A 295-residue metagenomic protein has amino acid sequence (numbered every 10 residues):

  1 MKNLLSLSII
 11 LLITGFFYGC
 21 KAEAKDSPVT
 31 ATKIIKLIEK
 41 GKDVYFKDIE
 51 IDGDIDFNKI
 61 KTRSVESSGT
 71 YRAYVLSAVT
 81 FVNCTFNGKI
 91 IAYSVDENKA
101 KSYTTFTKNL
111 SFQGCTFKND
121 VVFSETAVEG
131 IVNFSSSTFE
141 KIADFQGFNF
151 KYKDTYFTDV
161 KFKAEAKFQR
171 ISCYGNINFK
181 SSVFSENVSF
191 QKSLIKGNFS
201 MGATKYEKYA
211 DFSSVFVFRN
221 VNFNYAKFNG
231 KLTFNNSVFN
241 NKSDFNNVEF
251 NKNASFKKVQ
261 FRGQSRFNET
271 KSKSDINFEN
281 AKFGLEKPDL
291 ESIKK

Functional and structural regions predicted by a protein language model:
M1-V29: Bacterial Sec-dependent N-terminal signal peptides
K21-K295: N-terminal leader/targeting and pre-domain segments
